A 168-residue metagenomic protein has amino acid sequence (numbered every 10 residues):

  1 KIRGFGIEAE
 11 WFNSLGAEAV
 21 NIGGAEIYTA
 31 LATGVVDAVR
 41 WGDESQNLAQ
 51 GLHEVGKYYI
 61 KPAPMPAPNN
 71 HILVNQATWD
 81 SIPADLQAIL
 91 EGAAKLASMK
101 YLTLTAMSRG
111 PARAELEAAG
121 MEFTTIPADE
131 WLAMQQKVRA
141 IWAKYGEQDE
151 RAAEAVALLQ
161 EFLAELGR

Functional and structural regions predicted by a protein language model:
K1-R168: N-terminal secretory/targeting leader peptides
